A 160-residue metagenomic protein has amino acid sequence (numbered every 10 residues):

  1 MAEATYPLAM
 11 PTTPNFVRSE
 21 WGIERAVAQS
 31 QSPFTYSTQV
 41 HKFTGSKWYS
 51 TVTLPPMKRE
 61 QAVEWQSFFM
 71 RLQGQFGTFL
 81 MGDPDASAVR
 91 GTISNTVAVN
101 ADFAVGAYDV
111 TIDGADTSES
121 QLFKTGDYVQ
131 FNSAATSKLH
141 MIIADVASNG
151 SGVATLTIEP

Functional and structural regions predicted by a protein language model:
M1-L80: N-terminal intrinsically disordered, low-complexity, charge/repeat-rich segments that act as generic
E3-R25, R90-I93, E119-Q121, A134-P160: Small/polar beta-strand repeat architecture
Y36, W65-S67, I93-T96, G126-D127 (+1 more regions): Surface-exposed beta-strand edges and their flanking turn/coil or helix-capping segments
G45-Y49, V105-A107, V153: A general secondary-structure signal for short beta-strands and their flanking turns/coil in non-transmembrane regions
S50-V52, V129, H140: Long, contiguous hydrophobic alpha-helical segments, chiefly transmembrane helices and signal peptides
K58-A62, V89, G150: Residue-level signal for secondary-structure boundary sites
Q73-T125, Q130-K138, S148-N149: Autoprocessing Asn-cyclization modules and mimics
